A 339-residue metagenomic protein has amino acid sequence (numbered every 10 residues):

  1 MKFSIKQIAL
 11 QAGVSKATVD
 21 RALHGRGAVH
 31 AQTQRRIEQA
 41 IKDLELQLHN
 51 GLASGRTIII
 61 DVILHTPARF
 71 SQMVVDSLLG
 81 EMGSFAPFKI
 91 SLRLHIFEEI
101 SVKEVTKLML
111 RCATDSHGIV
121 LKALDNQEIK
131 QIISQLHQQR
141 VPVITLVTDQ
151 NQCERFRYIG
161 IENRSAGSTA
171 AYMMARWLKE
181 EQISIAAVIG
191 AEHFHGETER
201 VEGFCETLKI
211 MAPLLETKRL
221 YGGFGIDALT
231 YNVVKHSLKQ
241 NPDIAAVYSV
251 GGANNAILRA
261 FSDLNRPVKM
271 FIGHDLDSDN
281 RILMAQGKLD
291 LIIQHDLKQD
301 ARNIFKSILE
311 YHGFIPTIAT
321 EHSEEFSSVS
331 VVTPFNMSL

Functional and structural regions predicted by a protein language model:
M1-L52: N-terminal helix-turn-helix DNA-binding module of bacterial transcription factors
A40, L208, D296-L339: Hinge/cleft segment of the Venus flytrap/periplasmic-binding protein
I41-S71: N-terminal helix-turn-helix/winged-helix DNA-binding helices and compositionally similar short basic alpha-helical
H65-S71, R93-K103, G160-S168, A187-E206 (+4 more regions): Hinge/beta->alpha junction and helix N-cap segments in small-molecule ligand-binding domains
G83-Q127: Central regulatory/effector-binding core of bacterial HTH transcription factors
L121-H137, F204, Y221-S278: Hydrophobic alpha-helical
E128-S165, S278-A285: Flexible loop/hinge segments that line or gate small-molecule binding clefts
Y158-S184, Y231, N280, D296-G313: Hydrophobic alpha-helical segments within soluble ligand-binding/sensing domains
